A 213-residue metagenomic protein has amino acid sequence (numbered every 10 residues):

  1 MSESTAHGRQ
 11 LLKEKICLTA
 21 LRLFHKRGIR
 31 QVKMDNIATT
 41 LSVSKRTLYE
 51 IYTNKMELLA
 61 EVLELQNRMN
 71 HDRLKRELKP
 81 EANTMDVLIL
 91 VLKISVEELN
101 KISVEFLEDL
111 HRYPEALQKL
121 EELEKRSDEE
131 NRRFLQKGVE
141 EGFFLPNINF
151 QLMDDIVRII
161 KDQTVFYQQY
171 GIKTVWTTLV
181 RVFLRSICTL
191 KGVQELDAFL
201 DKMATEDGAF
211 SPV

Functional and structural regions predicted by a protein language model:
M1-R27, Q31-V43, E57: Basic, helix-initiating cap at the start of DNA-binding domains
M1-S2, R133-K137, E141, F166 (+1 more regions): C-terminal peripheral helix-coil segments that are non-catalytic and often amphipathic
S42-Y52: Short hydrophobic/aromatic patch on the recognition helix
E57-Q66: Alpha-helical DNA-contacting segments of helix-turn-helix folds
E61, D72-K101, D154: Hydrophobic alpha-helical connector segments
E77, L90-E97, L107-D109, V180-I187: Helix-loop "lid/cap" segments that line or gate small-molecule binding pockets
D86, E122-L123, Q136, E140-D155 (+1 more regions): All-alpha amphipathic helical-bundle segments outside canonical DNA-binding/catalytic cores that form hydrophobic
V96-F143, V165-F166: Short secondary-structure transition hinges
